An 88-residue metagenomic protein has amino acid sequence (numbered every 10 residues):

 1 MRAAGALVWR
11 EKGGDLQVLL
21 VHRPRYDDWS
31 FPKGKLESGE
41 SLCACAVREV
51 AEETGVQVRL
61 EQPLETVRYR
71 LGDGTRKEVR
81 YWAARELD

Functional and structural regions predicted by a protein language model:
M1-F31: N-terminal strand-loop-strand
M1-G5, E37-E40, R76-Y81: Short, mixed-charge, low-aromatic patches
A3, E11-K12, E37, R70-G72: Intrinsically disordered, low-complexity segments enriched in small/polar residues
K12, K33-K35, K77: Context-gated lysine
K12-G14, R25-D28, E37-S38, V56 (+2 more regions): Short, charged/polar surface micro-motifs in flexible loops or helix N-caps
F31-L64: The catalytic Nudix box helix
A51, G55-D88: Active-site segment of metal-dependent pyrophosphate-handling enzymes, primarily the Nudix hydrolase catalytic core
